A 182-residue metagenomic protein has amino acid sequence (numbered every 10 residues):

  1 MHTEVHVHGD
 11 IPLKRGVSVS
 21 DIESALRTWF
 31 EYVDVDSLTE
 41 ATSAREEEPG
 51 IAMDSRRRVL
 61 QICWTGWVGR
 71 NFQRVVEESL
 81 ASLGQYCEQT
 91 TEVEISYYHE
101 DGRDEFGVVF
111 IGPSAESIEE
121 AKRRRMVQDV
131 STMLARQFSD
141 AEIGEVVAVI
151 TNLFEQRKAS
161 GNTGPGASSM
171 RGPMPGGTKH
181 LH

Functional and structural regions predicted by a protein language model:
M1-D34: Short, extreme N-terminal segment that most often corresponds to the first beta-strand
T28-Y32, T39-H182: Charged interaction segments
